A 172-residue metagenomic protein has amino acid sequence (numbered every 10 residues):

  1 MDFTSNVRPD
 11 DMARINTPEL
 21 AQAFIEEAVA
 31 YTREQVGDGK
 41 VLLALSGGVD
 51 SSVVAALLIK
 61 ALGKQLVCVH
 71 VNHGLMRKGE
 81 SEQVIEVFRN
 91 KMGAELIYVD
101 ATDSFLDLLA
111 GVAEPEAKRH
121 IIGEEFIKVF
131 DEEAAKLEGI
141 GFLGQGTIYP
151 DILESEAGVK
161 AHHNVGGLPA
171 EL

Functional and structural regions predicted by a protein language model:
M1-F142, T147-L172: RNA-binding accessory domains that recognize and position tRNA/RNA substrates
